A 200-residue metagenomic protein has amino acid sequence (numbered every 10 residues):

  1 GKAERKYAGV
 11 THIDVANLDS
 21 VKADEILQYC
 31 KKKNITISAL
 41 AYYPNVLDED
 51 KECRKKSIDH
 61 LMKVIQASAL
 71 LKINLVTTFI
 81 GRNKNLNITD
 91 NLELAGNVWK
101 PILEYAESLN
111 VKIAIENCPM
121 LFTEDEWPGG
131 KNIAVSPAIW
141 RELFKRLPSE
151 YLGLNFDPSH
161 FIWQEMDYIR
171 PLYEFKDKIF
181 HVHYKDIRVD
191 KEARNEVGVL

Functional and structural regions predicted by a protein language model:
G1-A3, N45, G81, C118 (+1 more regions): Flexible loop residues that form catalytic and substrate-binding hotspots at small-molecule/glycan-binding clefts
G1-N74, T89-K100, E107, K145 (+4 more regions): N-terminal pre-domain/capping segments
S38-D48, T77-N85, V111, M120-F122: Substrate-binding cleft and catalytic face of glycoside hydrolase catalytic domains, especially the flexible beta-alpha
L40, D90, G96-L200: Acidic/histidine-rich catalytic cores of soluble enzymes
